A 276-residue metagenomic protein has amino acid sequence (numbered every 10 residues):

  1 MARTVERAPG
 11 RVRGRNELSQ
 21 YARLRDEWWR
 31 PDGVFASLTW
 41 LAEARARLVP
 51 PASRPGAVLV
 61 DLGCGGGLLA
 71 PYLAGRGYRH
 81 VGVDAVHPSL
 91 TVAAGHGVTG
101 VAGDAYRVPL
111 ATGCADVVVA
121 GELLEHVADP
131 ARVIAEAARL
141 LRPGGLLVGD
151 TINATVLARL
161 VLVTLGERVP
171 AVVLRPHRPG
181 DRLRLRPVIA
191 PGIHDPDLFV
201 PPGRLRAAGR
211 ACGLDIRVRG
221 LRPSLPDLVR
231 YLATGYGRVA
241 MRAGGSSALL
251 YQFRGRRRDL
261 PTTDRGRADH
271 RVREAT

Functional and structural regions predicted by a protein language model:
M1-T4, R267, E274-T276: Actinobacteria-biased recognition of intrinsically disordered, low-complexity terminal regions
M1-W29: N-terminal, positively charged/glycine-rich alpha-helical extensions of SAM-dependent methyltransferases
P9, G33-S37, G121, R178 (+1 more regions): Conserved short-loop catalytic and cofactor-binding motifs
P9, S37, D61, V81 (+1 more regions): Residues that cap or flank secondary-structure elements
R30-V49: Conserved SAM-binding loop and adjacent beta-strand
A46-P50, P55-L160, F253-G255: Conserved SAM-binding loop
V92, A128-P261, G266, V272: S-adenosyl-L-methionine-dependent methyltransferase catalytic module, highlighting the catalytic core
